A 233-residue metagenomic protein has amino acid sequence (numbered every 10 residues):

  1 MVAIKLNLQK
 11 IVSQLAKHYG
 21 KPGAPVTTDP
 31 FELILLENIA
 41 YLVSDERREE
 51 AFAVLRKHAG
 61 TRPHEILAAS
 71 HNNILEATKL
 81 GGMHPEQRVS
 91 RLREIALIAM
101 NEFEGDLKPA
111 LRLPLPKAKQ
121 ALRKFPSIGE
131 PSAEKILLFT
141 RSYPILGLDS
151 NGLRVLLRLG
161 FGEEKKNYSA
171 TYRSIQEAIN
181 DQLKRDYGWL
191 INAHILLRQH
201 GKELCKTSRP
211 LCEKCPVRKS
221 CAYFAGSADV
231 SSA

Functional and structural regions predicted by a protein language model:
A3-V230: Catalytic cores of DNA base-excision repair glycosylases
